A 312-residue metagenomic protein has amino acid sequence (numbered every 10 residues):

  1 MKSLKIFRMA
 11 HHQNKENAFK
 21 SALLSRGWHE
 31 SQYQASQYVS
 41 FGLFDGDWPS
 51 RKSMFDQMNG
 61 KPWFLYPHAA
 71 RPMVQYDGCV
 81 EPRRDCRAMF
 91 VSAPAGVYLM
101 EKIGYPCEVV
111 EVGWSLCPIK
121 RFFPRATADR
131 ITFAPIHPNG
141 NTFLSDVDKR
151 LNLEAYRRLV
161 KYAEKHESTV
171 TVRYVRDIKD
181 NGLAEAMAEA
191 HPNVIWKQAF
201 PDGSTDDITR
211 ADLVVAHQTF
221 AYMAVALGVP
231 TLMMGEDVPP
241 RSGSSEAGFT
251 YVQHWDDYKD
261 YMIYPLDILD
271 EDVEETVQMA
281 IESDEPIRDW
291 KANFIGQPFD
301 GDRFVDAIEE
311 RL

Functional and structural regions predicted by a protein language model:
L4-I119, A221: Active-site and donor-binding regions of nucleotide-sugar-utilizing enzymes
E16, C117-E185: Conserved catalytic-core segment of nucleotide-activated headgroup transferases in glycan assembly
G27-S36, K197-D207, D272: Short acidic low-complexity segments
A35, S40-L43, Y66-A70, V112-S115 (+3 more regions): Short loop/turn segments at strand-loop or loop-helix junctions that form parts of catalytic or ligand-binding pockets
A35-Y38, R87, D129, T209-L213: Conserved acidic residues
R176-Y222, A226-L227: Donor nucleotide-activated moiety binding/catalytic core segment of transferases that use nucleotide-activated donors
T219-G296: Catalytic binding pocket for nucleotide-activated donors in carbohydrate/polymer assembly enzymes
